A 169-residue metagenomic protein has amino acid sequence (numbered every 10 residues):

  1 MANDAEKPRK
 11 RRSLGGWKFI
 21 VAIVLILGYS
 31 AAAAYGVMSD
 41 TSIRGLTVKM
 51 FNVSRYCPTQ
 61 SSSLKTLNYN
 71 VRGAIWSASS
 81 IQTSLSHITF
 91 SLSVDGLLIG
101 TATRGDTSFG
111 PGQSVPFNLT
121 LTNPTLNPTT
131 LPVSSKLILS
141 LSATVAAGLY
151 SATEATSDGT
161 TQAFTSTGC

Functional and structural regions predicted by a protein language model:
M1-G15: N-terminal Lys/Arg-rich, disordered targeting/topogenic segments
R12-I23, Y29-C169: Membrane-associated and secretory-pathway sequences
